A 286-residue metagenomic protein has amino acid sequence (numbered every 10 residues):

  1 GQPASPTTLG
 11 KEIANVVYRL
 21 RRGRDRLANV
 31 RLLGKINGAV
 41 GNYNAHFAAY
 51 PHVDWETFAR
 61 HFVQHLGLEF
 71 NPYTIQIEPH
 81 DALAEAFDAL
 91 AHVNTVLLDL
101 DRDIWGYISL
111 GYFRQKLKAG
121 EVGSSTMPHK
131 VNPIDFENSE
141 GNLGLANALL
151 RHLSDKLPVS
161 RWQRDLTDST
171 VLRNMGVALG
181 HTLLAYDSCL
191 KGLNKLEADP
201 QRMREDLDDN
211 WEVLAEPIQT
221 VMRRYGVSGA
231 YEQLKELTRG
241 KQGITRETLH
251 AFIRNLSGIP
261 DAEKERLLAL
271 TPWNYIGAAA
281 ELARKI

Functional and structural regions predicted by a protein language model:
Q2: Active-site pocket-lining segments that scaffold enzyme catalytic pockets across diverse folds
S5-K156: Internal glycine-rich alpha/beta core junctions
V122-I286: Catalytic-core signal marking the mid-to-C-terminal active-site face
